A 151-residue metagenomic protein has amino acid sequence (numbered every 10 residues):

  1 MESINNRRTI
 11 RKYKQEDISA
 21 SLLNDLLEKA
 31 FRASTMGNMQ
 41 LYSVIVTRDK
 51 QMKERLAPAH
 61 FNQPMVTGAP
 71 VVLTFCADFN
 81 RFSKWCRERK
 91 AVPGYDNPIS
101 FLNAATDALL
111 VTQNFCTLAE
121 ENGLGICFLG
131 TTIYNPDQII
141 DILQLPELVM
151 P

Functional and structural regions predicted by a protein language model:
M1-K84: N-terminal amphipathic, basic helical "cap/leader" segment at the start of enzyme domains
R7, L26, A30-R32, L73 (+1 more regions): Small-aliphatic-rich amphipathic alpha-helix that forms the alpha element of a beta-alpha
T67, G94-Y95: A short, polar/proline- and glycine-enriched secondary-structure boundary/capping micro-motif
K84-V92: Short, flexible, mixed-charge acidic loops at enzyme active sites
Q144-P151: Short, intrinsically disordered, charge-balanced linker/junction segments flanking boundaries in proteins
